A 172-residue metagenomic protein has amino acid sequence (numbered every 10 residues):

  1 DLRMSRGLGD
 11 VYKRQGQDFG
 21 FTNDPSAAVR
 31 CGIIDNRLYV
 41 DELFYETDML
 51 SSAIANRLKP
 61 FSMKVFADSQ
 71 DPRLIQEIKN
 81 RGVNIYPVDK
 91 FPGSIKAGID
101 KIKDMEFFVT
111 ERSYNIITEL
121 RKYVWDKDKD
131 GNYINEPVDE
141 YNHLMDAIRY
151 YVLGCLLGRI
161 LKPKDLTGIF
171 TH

Functional and structural regions predicted by a protein language model:
D1-Y12: Single conserved hydrophobic/aromatic residue that forms the stacking wall/gate of nucleotide- or nucleobase-binding
D10, T22, I34-N36: Short strand-connecting beta-turns/loops that link adjacent beta-strands
K13-F21: Two-metal-ion RNase H-like nuclease active-site motif
N23-V29: Nucleotide phosphate-binding/pyrophosphate-handling subdomain across enzymes that bind or process nucleotide phosphates
V29-E136, G158, G168-H172: Mg2+-dependent endonuclease catalytic cores in nucleic-acid-processing enzymes, primarily RNase H-like
V138-H172: Charge-patterned, long linear interaction tracts outside catalytic cores
